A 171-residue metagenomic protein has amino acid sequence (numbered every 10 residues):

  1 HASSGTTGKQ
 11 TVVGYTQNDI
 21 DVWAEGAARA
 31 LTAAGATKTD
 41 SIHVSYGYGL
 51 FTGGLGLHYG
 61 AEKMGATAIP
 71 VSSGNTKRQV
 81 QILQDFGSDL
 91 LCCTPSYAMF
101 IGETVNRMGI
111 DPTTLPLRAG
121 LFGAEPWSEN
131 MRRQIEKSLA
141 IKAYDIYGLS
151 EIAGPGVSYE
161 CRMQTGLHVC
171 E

Functional and structural regions predicted by a protein language model:
H1-V13: Conserved adenylation A10 loop of the ANL superfamily
A2-G5, A30-T37, I82: Short, charge-rich binding segments
Q10-G14, G35-S41, A68-V71, Y144: Short secondary-structure capping/junction motifs at helix and strand boundaries
V12-A34: Conserved structural elements of the adenylate-forming
I20, G47-G49, S96-Y97: Short glycine-enriched loops at secondary-structure junctions
A27, H58, R132: Generic structural marker for isolated residues within well-ordered, non-membrane alpha-helices of soluble domains
T32-A68: Conserved AMP-binding loop of ANL adenylate-forming enzymes
M64-E171: Active-site glycine/GP-rich loop and adjacent strand/helix microenvironment that borders small-molecule binding pockets
